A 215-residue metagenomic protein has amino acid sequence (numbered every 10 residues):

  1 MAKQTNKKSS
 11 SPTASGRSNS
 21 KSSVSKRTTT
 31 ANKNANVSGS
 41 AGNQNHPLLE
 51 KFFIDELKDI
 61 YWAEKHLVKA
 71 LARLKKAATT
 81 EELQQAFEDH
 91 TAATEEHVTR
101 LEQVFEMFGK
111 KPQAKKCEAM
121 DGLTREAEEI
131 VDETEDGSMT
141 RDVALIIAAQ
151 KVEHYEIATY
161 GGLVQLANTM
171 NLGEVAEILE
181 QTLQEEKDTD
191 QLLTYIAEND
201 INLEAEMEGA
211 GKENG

Functional and structural regions predicted by a protein language model:
A2-G215: Amphipathic alpha-helical hairpins
